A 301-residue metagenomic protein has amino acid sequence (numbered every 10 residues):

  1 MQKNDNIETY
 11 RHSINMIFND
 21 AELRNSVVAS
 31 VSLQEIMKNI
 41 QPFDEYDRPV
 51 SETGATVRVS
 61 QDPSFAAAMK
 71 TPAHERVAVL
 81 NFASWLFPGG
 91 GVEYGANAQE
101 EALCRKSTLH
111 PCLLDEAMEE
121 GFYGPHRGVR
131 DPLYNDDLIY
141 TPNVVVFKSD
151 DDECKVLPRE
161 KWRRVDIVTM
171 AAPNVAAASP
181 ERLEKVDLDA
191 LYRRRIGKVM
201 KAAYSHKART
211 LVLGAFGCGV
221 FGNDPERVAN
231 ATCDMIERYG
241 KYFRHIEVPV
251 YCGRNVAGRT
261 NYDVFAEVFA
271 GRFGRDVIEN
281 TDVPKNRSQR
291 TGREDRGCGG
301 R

Functional and structural regions predicted by a protein language model:
M1-R301: Macrodomain-like recognition of ADP-ribose-binding/processing modules
